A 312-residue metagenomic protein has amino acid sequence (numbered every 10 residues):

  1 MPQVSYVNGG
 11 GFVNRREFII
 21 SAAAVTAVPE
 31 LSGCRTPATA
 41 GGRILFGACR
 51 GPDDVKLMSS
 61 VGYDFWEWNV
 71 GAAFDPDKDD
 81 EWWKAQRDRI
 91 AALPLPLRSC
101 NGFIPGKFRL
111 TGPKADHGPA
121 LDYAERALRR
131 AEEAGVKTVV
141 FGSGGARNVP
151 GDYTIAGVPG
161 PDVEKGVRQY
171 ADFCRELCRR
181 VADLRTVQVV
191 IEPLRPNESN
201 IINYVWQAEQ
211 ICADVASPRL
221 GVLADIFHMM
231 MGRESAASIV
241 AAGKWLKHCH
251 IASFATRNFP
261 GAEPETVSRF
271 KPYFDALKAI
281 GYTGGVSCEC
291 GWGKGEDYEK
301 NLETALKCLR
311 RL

Functional and structural regions predicted by a protein language model:
M1-V13: N-terminal secretory signal peptides
Y6, R16-A24, V28, T36-F46 (+5 more regions): Histidine-acidic metal/acid-base catalytic patches
A23, V28, R109-G221, K300 (+1 more regions): Active-site acidic/histidine proton-transfer and metal-coordination neighborhood in alpha/beta enzyme cores
D64, W68-A171, R257-P260, F270 (+1 more regions): Structural motif corresponding to the early beta-alpha repeats
P105, P196, M229: Active-site loop signature of alpha/beta-hydrolase-fold enzymes
